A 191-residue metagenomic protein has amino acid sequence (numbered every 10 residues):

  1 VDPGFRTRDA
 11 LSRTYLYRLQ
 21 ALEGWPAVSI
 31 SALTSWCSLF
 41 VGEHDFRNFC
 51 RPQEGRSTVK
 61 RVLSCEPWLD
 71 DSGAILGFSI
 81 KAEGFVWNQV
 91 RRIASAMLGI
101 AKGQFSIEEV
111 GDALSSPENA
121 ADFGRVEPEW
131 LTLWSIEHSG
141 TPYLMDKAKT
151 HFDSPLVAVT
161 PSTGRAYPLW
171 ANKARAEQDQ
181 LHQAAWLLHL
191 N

Functional and structural regions predicted by a protein language model:
V1-N191: Structured-RNA-binding interfaces characteristic of tRNA pseudouridine synthases
